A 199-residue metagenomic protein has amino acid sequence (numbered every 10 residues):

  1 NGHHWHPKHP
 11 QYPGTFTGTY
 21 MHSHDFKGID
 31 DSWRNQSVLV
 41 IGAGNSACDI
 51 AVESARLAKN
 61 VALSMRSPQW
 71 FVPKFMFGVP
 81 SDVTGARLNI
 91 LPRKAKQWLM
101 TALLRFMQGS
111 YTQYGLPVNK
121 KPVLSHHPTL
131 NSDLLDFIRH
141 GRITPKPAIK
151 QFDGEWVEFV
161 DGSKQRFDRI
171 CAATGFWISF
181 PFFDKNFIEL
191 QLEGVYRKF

Functional and structural regions predicted by a protein language model:
N1-W70, K74-F75, A86-R93, Q97-F199: Flavin (primarily FAD) cofactor-binding/catalytic cores of flavoenzymes
F77-P80: Short low-complexity, flexible loop/linker segments enriched in glycine and/or proline with clustered acidic
